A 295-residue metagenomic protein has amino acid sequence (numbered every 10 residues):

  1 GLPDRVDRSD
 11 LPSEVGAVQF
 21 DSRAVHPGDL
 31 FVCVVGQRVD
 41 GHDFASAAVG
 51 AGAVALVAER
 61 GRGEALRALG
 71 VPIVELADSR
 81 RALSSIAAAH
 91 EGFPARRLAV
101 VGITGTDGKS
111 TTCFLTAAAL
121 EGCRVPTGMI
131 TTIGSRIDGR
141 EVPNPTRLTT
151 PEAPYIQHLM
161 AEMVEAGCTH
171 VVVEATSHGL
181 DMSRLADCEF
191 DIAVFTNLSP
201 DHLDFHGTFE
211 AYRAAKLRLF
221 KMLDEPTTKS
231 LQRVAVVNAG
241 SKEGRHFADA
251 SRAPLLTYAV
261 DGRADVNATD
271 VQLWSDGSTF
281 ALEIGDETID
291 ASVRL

Functional and structural regions predicted by a protein language model:
G1-S85, A264, T288-D290: N-terminal leader/targeting and accessory segments in enzymes
R5, I73-E75, V100, T127-M129 (+3 more regions): Conserved beta-strand scaffold positions in the cores of enzyme catalytic domains, especially in NTP/NDP-utilizing
F44, T112-T116, L159, F247: Hydrophobic residues within alpha-helices that form the first helical element adjacent to the glycine-rich loop
R62-R67, A166-C168, E189-L295: Acidic, Mg2+-coordinating active-site environments of NTP-dependent enzymes
A68-A77, N144-P145, R252-T257: Active-site regions of enzymes building and remodeling cell-envelope glycoconjugates
F93-R96, A119-N238: ATP-dependent carboxylate-amine ligase catalytic core
A95-V100, G277: Short coil/loop residues immediately preceding or within conserved phosphate-binding loops of NTP-utilizing enzyme
G102-F114: Glycine-rich phosphate-binding P-loop
